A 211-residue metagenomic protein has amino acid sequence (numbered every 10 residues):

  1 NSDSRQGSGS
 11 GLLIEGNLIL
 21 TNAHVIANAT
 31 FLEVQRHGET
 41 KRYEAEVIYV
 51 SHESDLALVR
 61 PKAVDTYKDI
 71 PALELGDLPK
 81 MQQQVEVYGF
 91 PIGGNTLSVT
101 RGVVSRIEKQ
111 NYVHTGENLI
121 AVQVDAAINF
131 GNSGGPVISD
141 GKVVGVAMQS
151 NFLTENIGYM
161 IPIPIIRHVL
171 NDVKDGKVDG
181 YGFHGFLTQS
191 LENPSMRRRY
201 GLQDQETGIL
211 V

Functional and structural regions predicted by a protein language model:
S2-S4, I48-S54, I107-V122, V173-D179 (+1 more regions): Gly/Ser-enriched beta-turn/beta-hairpin loop segments
S4-S8, L13-L97, A121, F130 (+1 more regions): Conserved active-site neighborhood of the chymotrypsin/trypsin-like protease fold
G11-L13, A45-V47, V104, V137 (+1 more regions): Conserved hydrophobic positions within beta-strands
L12, A127-V146: Catalytic nucleophile loop of clan PA
E15, V47-Y49, R106, S139 (+2 more regions): A residue-level detector for short acidic-glycine micro-motifs
A63, Y67-K68, P91-N95, G145-Q205: C-terminal cap/linker of serine protease catalytic domains
P71-L73, D125-G134, E206-V211: Contiguous, well-folded functional domains in the mature portion of proteins
S98-K109: Short, compositionally biased
